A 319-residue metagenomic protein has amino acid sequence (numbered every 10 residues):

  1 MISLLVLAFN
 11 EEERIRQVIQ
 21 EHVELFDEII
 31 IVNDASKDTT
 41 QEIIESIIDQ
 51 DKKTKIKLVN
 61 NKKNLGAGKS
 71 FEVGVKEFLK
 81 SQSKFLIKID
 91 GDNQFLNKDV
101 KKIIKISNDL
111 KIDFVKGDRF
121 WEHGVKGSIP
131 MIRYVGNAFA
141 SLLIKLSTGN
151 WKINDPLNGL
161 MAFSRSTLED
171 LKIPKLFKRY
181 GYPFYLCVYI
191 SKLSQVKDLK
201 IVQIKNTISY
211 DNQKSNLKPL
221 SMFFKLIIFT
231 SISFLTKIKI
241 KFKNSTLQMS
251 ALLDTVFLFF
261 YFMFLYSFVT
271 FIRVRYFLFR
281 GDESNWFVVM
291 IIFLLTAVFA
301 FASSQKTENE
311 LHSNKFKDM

Functional and structural regions predicted by a protein language model:
M1-S3, E28, Y185: Cell-envelope/extracellular polymer assembly enzymes that use nucleotide-activated donors
S3-L7, I30, N60: Short hydrophobic beta-strand elements that form part of the catalytic alpha/beta core underpinning NDP-sugar/donor
N10-L25: Short, well-formed alpha-helical segments that are part of the catalytic scaffolds of diverse glycosyltransferases
E13-Q17, D38-I47: Acidic helix N-cap motif at the loop->helix transition within catalytic regions of sugar-transfer enzymes
N33-E42, K63, N93: A conserved acidic beta->alpha catalytic loop
D51-I56, L199: A short helix-to-beta-strand connector/capping loop
V59-K80, F85-I87, N97-Y180, D211-S221: Acceptor/aglycone-binding surface of glycosyltransferases and processive sugar-polymer synthases
F177, G181-M319: Hydrophobic helical membrane-anchoring modules
